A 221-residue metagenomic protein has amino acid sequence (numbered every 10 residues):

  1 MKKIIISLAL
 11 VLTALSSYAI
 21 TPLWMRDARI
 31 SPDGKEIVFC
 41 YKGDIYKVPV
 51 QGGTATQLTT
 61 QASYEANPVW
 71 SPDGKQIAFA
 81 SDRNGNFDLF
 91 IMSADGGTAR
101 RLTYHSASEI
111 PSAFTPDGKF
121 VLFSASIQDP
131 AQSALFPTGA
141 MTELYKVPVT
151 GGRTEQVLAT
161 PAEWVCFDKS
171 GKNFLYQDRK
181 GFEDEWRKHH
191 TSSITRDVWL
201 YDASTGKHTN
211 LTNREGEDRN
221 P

Functional and structural regions predicted by a protein language model:
M1-I4: Positively charged n-region of N-terminal signal peptides that target proteins for export
L10-Y18: Hydrophobic h-region of N-terminal signal peptides that target proteins for export in Gram-negative bacteria
I20-K35: Short N-terminal segments immediately surrounding and downstream of signal-peptide cleavage
I20-P22, C40-Y46, T54, T59-E65 (+8 more regions): A flexible loop/linker signature enriched in serine peptidases of the S9 family
P32-D33, P72-D73, P116-D117, K169-S170: Residue-level detector of Asp-centered blade-edge/turn motifs that repeat once per structural unit in beta-propeller
P49: Periplasmic/extracellular electron-transfer cofactor-ligation site, primarily the c-type cytochrome heme-c attachment
